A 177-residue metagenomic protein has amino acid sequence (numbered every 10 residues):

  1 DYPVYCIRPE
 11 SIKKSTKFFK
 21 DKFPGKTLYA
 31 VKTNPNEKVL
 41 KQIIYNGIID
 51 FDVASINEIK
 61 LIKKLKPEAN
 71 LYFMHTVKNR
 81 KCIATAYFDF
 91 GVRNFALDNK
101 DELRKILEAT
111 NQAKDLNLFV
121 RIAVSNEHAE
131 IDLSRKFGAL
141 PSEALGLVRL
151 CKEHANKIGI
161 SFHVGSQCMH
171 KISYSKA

Functional and structural regions predicted by a protein language model:
D1-L116, L145, R149-K157, I172: A charged N-terminal "starter" segment
V77-N79, K100-L103, A123-E127, G165-Q167: Short acidic/polar capping segments at secondary-structure boundaries
L97, V120, F162: Active-site flanking residues adjacent to catalytic metal/cofactor-binding acidic residues
A109, V124-A177: Active-site loop/helix belt of alpha/beta enzymes
N117-A123: ATP-grasp fold ATP-binding core
